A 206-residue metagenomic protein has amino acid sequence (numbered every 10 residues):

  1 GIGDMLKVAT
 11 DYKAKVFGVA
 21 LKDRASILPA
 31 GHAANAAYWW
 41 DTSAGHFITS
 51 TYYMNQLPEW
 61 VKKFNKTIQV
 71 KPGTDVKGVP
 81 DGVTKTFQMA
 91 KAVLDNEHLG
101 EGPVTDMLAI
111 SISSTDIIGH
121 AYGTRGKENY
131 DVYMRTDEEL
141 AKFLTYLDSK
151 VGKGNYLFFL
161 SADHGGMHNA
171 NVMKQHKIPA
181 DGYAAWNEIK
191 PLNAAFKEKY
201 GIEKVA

Functional and structural regions predicted by a protein language model:
G1-V104, S113-H120: His/Asp/Glu-rich, glycine-adjacent segments that coordinate divalent cations and/or stabilize oxyanion chemistry on
I2, T86, T136-E139, L192: General structural feature for long, well-ordered alpha-helical segments within catalytic domains of soluble enzymes
L6, A90, T105-S114, N129-L144 (+1 more regions): Beta-strand elements within well-structured catalytic alpha/beta cores of enzymes that handle phosphate/sulfate esters
K7-T10, V93-H98, D116, D137 (+4 more regions): Sec/Tat-exported extracytoplasmic proteins
G31, Y122, A170-K174: Outer-membrane beta-barrel and related beta-rich outer-membrane complex signature in Gram-negative bacteria
D41-H46, Y133-T136, Y183-W186: Glycine-rich loops and low-complexity Gly/Arg-rich segments that provide flexible linkers or classic glycine-based
Q56-P58, F64-V70, K127, A141-A206: Secreted, luminal/periplasmic, and some membrane-associated catalytic domains that remodel anionic oxygen-ester
K77-D81, H120-M134, Y183: Alpha-helix capping and helix-loop boundary segments enriched in small/acidic/polar residues
